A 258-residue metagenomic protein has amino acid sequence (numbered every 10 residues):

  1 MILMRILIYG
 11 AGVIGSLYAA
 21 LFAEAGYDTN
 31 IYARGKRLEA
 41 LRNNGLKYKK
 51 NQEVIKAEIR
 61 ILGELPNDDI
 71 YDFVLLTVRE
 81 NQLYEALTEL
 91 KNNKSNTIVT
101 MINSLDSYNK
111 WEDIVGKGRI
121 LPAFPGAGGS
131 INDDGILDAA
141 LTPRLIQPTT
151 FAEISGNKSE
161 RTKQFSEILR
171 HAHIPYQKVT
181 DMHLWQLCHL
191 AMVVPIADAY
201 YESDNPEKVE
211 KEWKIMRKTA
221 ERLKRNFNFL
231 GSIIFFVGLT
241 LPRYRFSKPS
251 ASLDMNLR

Functional and structural regions predicted by a protein language model:
I2-V54: NAD(P)+-binding Rossmann beta1-loop-alpha1 motif at the extreme N-terminus of oxidoreductases
R5, D28-N30, T97, R119 (+1 more regions): Residues at the starts of beta-strands that form the adenosine-phosphate
I8, I31-Y32, L76-T77, M101 (+2 more regions): Active-site-adjacent beta-strand anchor residues
Y32-R34, N51, L62-E64, A123-P125 (+1 more regions): Conserved beta-strand termini and adjacent loop/short-helix elements that scaffold enzyme active sites in alpha/beta
R37-A40, D106-N109, R161: Short, charged/polar "capping" segments at the starts of alpha-helices and the immediately preceding loops
V54-D138: Rossmann-like NAD(P)(H) cofactor-binding subdomain of soluble oxidoreductases
N109-C188, P195: Rossmann-fold dinucleotide-binding core
H183-R258: Helical "substrate-binding/catalytic lid" subdomain of Rossmann-like NAD(P)-dependent dehydrogenases/reductases
